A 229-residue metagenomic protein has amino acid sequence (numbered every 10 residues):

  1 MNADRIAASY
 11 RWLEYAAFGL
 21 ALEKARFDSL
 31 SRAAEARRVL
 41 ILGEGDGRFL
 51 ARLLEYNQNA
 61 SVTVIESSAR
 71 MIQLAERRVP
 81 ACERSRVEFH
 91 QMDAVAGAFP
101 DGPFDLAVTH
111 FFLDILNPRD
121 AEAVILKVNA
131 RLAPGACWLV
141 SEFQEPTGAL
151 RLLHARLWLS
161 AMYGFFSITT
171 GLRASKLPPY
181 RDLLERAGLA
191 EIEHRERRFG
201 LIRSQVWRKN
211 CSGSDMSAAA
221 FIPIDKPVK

Functional and structural regions predicted by a protein language model:
M1-A21: Class I SAM-dependent methyltransferase Rossmann-like catalytic core, especially the SAM/SAH-binding loop
G19-A36: Conserved alpha-helix/loop element of class I SAM-dependent methyltransferases that forms part of the SAM/SAH-binding
L40-I41, G45-A96: Class I SAM-dependent methyltransferase SAM/SAH-binding core
G97-A107: A short acidic, Gly/Pro-enriched loop at the edge of an enzyme's catalytic core that lines a small-molecule cofactor
L106-R119: A short SAM/SAH-binding and catalytic strip from SAM-dependent methyltransferases
E122-P134: A short glycine-rich, Lys/Arg-flanked "PGG" loop and its adjoining helix->strand segment in the class I
S141-A187, H194-R195: C-terminal alpha-helical "lid/dimerization" subdomain adjacent to the S-adenosyl-L-methionine
A187-A190, R195-K229: Core SAM-dependent methyltransferase catalytic element
